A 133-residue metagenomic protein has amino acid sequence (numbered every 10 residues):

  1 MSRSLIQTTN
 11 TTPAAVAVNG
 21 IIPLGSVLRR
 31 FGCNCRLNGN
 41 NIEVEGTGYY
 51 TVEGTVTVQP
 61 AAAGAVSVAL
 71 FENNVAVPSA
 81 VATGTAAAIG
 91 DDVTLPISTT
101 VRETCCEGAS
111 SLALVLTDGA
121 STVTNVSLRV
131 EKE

Functional and structural regions predicted by a protein language model:
M1-E133: Extracellular jelly-roll beta-sandwich "head" domains, especially the C-terminal globular C1q domain
